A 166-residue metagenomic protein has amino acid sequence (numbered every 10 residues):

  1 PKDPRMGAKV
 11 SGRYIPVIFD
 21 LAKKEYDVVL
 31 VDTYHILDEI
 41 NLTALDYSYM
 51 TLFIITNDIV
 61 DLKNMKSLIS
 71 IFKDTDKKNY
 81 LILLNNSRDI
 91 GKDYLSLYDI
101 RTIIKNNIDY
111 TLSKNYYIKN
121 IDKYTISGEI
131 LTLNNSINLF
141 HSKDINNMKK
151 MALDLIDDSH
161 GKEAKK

Functional and structural regions predicted by a protein language model:
P1, D32, F53-N57, Y80-N86: Conserved beta-strand segments of the P-loop GTPase G domain that flank and frequently precede/overlap
P1-K24, N120-I130: P-loop/Walker-type NTP enzyme "switch/lid" segment
P1-K9, I71, K77-Y80, N107 (+2 more regions): P-loop NTP-binding core
K24-V31: Loop/turn-to-beta-strand initiation segments
V28, M50, N106-Y110: Well-ordered beta-strand positions
D38-D58: Inter-motif core of Ras-like GTPase G domains
R88, L97-L133: Beta-strand-loop-alpha "switch" segments that mediate conformational coupling across diverse proteins
K123-K166: NTP-binding/hydrolysis catalytic cores, primarily Walker-type P-loop NTPases
